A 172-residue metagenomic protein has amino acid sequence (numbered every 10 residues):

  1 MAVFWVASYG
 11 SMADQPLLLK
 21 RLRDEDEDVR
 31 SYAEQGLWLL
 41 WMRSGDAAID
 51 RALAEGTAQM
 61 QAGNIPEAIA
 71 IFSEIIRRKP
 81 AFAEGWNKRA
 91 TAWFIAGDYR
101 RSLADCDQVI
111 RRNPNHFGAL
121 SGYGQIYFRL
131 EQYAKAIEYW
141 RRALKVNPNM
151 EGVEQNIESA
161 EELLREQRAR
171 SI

Functional and structural regions predicted by a protein language model:
S8, L39-R43, Q61, I95 (+2 more regions): Register position in tetratricopeptide repeats
S11-R21, D46-L53: Amphipathic alpha-helical scaffolding segments comprising HEAT/armadillo-like alpha-solenoid repeats
I49, A83-E84, F117-G118, E151-G152: Helix-start (N-cap) detector for alpha-helical repeat units in TPR-like alpha-solenoids, especially tetratricopeptide
